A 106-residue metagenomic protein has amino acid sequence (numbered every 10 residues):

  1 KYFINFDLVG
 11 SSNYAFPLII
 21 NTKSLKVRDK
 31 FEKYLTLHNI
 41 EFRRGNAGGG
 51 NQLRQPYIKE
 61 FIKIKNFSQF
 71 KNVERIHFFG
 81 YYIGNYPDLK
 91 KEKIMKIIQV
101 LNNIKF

Functional and structural regions predicted by a protein language model:
K1-F106: PLP-dependent aminotransferase class I/II
